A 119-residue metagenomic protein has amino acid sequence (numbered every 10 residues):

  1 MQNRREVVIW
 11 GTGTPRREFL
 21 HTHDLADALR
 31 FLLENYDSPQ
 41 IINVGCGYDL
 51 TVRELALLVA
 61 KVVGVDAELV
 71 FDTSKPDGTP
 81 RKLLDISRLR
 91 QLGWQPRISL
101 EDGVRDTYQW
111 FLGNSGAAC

Functional and structural regions predicted by a protein language model:
M1-C119: C-terminal substrate-binding subdomain of Rossmann-fold SDR/epimerase-dehydratase oxidoreductases
